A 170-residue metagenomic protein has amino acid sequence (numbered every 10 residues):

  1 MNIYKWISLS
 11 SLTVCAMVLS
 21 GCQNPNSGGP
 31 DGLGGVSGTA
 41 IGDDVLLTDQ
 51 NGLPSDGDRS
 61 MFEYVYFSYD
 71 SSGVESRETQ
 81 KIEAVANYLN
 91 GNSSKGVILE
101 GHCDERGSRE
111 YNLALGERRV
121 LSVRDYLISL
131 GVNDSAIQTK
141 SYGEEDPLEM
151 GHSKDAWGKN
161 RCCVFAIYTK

Functional and structural regions predicted by a protein language model:
M1-S10: Bacterial N-terminal signal peptides that target proteins for export
M17-G21: C-terminal motif of bacterial Sec signal peptides marking the signal peptidase cleavage site
Q23-G96, K170: Periplasmic peptidoglycan-binding/tethering modules of Gram-negative envelope proteins
E63-Y64, I82-R119, I137-E149: Short, surface-exposed beta-strand segments enriched in small/polar/acidic residues
K81, S122-S129: Structural preference for long, well-ordered alpha-helical segments within the folded cores of structured domains
D134-Q138, N160: Short acidic capping loops at alpha-helix termini that bridge into adjacent secondary structure
G151-A156: Short proline/glycine-enriched turn/loop segments at secondary-structure junctions
G158, C163-K170: Short, low-complexity, Pro/Ser/Thr/Gly-rich segments in the mature regions of secreted, periplasmic
